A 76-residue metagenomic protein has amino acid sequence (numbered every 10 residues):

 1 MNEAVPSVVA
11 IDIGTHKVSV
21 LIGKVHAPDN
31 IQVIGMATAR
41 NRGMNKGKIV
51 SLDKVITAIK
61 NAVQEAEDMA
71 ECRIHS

Functional and structural regions predicted by a protein language model:
M1-P6: Entry/capping segment at the start of metal-dependent catalytic domains with acidic active-site entry clusters
V8-D12: Short glycine-aspartate micro-motif
H16-V50: Short glycine-rich, Thr/Ser-proximal phosphate-binding strand/loop in the N-terminal lobe of ATP-dependent enzymes
S51-D53, I74-H75: Phosphate- and other anionic-substrate recognition elements at nucleic-acid/protein interfaces
I59: Metallocofactor- and cofactor-centric catalytic cores in central/energy metabolism, strongly enriched
V63-H75: Phosphate/pyrophosphate-binding loops at sites that engage ATP/ADP/AMP, CoA/4′-phosphopantetheine, polyphosphate
